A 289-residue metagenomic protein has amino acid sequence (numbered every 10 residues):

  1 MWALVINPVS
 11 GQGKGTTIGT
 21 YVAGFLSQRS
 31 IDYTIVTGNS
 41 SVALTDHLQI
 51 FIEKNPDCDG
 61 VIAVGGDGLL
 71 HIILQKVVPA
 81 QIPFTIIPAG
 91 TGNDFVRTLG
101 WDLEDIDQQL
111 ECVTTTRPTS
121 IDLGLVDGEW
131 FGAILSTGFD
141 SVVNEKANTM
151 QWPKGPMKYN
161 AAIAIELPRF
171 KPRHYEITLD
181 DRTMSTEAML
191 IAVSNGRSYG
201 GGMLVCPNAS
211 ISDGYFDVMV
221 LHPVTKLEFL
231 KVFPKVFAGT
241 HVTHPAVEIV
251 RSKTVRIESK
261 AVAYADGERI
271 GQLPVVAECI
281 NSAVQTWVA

Functional and structural regions predicted by a protein language model:
M1-G60, H71, Q75, R182: ATP/NTP phosphate-donor binding region
A3-V5, R29, V36-G38, P79-P83 (+1 more regions): Catalytic core of DAGKc-family lipid kinases
P8, V64-G66, I87-G90: Glycine-rich beta-strand-to-loop/alpha-helix junction loops that act as flexible
G15, L179, S185, S210 (+1 more regions): ATP/nucleoside-binding phosphotransfer catalytic cores, i.e., glycine-rich phosphate-binding loops
D67, I191: Short conserved active-site loop signatures built around small residues
S136, A192-C206, R269: Glycine-rich phosphate/pyrophosphate-binding beta-alpha loops
Q151-K158, G201-G202, P207-L227: Gly/Ser/Thr-rich active-site loops/lids in small-molecule metabolic enzymes that frequently grip phosphoryl groups
K171-R173, E187-M189, S212-D217, R251-K253: A generic structural signal for short beta-strands and their flanking turns/coil linkers
